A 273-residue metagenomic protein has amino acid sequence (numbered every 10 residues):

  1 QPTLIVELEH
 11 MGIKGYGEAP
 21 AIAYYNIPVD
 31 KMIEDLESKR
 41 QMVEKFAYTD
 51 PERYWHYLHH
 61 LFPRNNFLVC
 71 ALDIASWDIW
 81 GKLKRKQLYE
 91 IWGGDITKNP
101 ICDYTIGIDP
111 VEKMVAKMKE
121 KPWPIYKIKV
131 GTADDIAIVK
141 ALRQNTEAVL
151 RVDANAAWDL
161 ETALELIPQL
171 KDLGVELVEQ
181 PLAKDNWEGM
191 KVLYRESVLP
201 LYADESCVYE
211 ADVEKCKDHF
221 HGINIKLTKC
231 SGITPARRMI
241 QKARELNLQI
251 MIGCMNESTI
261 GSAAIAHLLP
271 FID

Functional and structural regions predicted by a protein language model:
Q1-P2: Short, Gly/Pro- and small/polar-rich lid/capping loops
V6, G12, L72, R85 (+5 more regions): Conserved, mostly hydrophobic/aromatic
L8-E9, K14-L83: Metal- or metallocofactor-binding catalytic centers and their adjacent structured scaffolds across diverse enzyme
E37-R40, D73, W77-D78, K140 (+3 more regions): Predominant activation on well-ordered alpha-helical scaffold segments within soluble catalytic domains
H60, D185-V192, E196-P200, C207-D273: Shared catalytic-loop signature of beta/alpha-barrel
W80-G81, R143, L170, Y194 (+2 more regions): A generic structural signal for well-ordered alpha-helical segments
E90-S197: Metal-dependent enolase-superfamily TIM-barrel catalytic cores that perform enediolate-based chemistry
I125-K127, E179, Y202, N224 (+1 more regions): Conserved beta-strand positions in the central sheet of alpha/beta enzyme cores
